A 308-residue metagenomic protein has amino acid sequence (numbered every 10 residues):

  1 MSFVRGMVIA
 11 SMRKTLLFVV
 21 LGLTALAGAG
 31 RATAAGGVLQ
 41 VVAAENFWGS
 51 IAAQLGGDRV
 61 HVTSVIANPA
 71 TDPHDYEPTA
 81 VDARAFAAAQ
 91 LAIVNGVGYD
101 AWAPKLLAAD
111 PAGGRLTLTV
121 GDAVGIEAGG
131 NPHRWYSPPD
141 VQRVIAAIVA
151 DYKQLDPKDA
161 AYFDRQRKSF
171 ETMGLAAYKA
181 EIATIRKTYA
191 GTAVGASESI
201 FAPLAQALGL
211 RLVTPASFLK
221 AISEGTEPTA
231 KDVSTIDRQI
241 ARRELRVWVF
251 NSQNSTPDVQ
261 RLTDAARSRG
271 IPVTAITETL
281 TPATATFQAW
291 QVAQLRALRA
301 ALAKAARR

Functional and structural regions predicted by a protein language model:
M1-S2, P78: Generic hydrophobic alpha-helical membrane-segment signal
F3-V19: Bacterial N-terminal signal peptides that target proteins for export
I9-A10, L26, A32-A34: Intrinsically disordered, low-complexity, compositionally biased regions/tails
F18-A27: Bacterial N-terminal signal peptides
G30-R308: Extracytoplasmic metal-acquisition and chelation regions
